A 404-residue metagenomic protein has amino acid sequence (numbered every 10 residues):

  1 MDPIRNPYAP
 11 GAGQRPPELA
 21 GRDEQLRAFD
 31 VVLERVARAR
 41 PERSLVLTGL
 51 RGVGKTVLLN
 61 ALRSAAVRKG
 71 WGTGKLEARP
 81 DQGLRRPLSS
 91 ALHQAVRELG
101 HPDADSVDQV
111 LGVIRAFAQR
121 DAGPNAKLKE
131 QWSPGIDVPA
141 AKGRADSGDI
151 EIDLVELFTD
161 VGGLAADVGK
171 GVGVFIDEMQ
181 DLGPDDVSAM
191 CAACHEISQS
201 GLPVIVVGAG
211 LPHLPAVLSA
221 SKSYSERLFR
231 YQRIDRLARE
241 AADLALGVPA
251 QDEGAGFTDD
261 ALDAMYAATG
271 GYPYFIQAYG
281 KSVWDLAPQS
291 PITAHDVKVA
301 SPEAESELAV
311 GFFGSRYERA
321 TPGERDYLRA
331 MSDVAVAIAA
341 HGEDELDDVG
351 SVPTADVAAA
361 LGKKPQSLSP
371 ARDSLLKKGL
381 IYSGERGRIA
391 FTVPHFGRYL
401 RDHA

Functional and structural regions predicted by a protein language model:
M1-R43: A short, basic N-terminal segment
P41-G49, V53, V57-V172, L202-V204 (+1 more regions): P-loop NTPase nucleotide-binding core
A166-I176, Q180-A189, A193-S223: Sensor-1/coupling segment of RecA-like P-loop NTPase cores
P184-D185, L361-K378, R386: Short amphipathic alpha-helical interaction segments
I234-A261, Y279: Conserved small helical "lid"/interfacial subdomain of P-loop NTPases
G256-A268, V352-D356: Short conserved motifs of the RecA-like P-loop NTPase core
G271, Q277-P365: Winged-helix-like regulatory helical subdomains adjacent to P-loop NTPase cores
P394-A404: Short, amphipathic alpha-helical interaction segments positioned at domain boundaries
